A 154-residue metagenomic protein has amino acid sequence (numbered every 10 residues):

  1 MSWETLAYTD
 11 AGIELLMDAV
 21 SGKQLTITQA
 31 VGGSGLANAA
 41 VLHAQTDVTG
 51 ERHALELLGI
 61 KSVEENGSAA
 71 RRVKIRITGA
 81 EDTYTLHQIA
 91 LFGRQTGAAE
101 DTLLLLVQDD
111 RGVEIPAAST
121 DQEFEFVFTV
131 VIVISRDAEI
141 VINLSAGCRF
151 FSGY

Functional and structural regions predicted by a protein language model:
M1-A146: N-terminal assembly/attachment segments of tailed bacteriophage virion structural proteins
F150-Y154: Fibrous stalk/shaft segments of extracellular and virion attachment machinery
